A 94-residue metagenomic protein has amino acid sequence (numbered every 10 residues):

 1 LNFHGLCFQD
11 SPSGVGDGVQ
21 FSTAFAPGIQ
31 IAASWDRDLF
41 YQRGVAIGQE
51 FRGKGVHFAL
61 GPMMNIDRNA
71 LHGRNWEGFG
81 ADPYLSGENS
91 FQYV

Functional and structural regions predicted by a protein language model:
L1-V94: Glycoside hydrolase catalytic-domain context in secreted enzymes
